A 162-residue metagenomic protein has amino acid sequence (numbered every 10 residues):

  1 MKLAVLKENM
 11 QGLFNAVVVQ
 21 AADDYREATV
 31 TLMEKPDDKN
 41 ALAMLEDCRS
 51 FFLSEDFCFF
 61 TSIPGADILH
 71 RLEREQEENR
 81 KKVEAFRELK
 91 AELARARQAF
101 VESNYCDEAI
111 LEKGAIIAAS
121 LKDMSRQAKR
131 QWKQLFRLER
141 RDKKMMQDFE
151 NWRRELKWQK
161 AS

Functional and structural regions predicted by a protein language model:
M1, R154-S162: Short intrinsically disordered terminal tails
L3-V30: N-terminal acidic leader/helix
A21-A43, R74-E88: Long, non-globular targeting/processing and low-complexity regions
M33-D38, V101-A109, R126: Charged, low-complexity interaction regions
N40-D56, I110-R137: Acidic, low-complexity, intrinsically disordered interaction modules
E55-E78: Short, compact, well-ordered microdomains
N79-K82, F86, K90-L93, S103 (+3 more regions): Long amphipathic alpha-helices with heptad-repeat character, especially coiled-coil-forming segments used
